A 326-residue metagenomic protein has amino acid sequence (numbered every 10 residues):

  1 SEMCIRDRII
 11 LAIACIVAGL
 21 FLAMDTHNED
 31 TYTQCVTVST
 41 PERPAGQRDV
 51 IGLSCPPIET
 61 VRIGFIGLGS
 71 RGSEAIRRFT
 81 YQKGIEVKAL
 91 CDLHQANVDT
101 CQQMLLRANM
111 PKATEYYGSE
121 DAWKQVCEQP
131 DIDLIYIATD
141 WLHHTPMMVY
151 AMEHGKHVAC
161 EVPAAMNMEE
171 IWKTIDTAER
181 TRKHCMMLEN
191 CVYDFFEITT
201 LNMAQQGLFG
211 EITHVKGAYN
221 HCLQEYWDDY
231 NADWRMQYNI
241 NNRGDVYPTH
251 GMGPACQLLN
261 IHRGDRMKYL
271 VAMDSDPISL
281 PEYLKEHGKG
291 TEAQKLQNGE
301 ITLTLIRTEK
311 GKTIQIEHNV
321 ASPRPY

Functional and structural regions predicted by a protein language model:
S1-I5: Short, small-residue-biased leader/transition segments that mark boundaries at the very start of proteins
I9-F21: Hydrophobic membrane-insertion alpha-helices, especially the h-region of bacterial N-terminal signal peptides
F21-K156, W172, D176-H184: N-terminal glycine-/serine-/threonine-rich beta1-alpha1-beta2 phosphate-ribose binding loop of Rossmann-like
G67, T181-M186, C191-Q297: Predominantly a Rossmann-like dinucleotide-binding segment in NAD(P)-dependent oxidoreductases
P130, P163-A164, E189-N190: N-terminal Rossmann-like NAD(P) cofactor-binding subdomain of oxidoreductases, focused on the glycine-rich
G155-H157, E161-P163: Short helix/strand-capping hinge loops at secondary-structure junctions that flank key functional elements
A164-E169, D194-F195: Conserved PLP phosphate-binding loop immediately N-terminal to the Schiff-base lysine helix in PLP-dependent enzymes
A293-G299, I306-Y326: NAD(P)-dinucleotide binding in Rossmann-like oxidoreductases
